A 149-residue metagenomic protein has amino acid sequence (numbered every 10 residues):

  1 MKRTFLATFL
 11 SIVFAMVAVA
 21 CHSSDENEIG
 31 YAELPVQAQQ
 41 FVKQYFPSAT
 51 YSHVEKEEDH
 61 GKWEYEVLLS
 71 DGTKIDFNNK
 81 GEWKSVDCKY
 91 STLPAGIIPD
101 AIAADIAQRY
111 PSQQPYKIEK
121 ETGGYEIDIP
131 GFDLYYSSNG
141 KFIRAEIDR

Functional and structural regions predicted by a protein language model:
M1-L10: Bacterial N-terminal signal peptides that target proteins for export
V17-A20: C-terminal motif of bacterial Sec signal peptides marking the signal peptidase cleavage site
H22-D25: Bacterial signal peptide processing site
G30-Y51, L93-Q114: Short, non-transmembrane alpha-helical segments in secretory-pathway proteins
Y31-G72, K80: Post-signal-peptide N-terminal segment of Sec-exported extracytoplasmic proteins
K62-K89, I127-R149: Amphipathic N-proximal alpha-helical interface segments
P94, D100, A104-R149: Extracytoplasmic electrostatic interaction patches
